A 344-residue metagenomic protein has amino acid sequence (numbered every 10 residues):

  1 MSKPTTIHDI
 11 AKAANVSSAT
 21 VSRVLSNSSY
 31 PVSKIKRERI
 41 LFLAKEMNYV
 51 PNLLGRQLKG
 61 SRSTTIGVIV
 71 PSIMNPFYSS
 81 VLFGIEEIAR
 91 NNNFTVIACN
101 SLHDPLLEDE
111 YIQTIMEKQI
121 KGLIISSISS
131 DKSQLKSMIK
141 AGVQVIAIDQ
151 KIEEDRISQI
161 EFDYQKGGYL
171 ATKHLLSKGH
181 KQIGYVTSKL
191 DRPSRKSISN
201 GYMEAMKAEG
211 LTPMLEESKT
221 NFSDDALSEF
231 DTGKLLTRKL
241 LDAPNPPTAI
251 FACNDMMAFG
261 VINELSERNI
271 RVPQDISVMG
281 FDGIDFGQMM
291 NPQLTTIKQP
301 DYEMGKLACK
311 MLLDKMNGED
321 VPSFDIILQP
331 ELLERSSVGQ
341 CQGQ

Functional and structural regions predicted by a protein language model:
M1-S63: N-terminal helix-turn-helix DNA-binding module of bacterial transcription factors
M1-T6, S61-K173, S177, L190-D191 (+1 more regions): Alpha-helical recognition/docking segments in bacterial nutrient-uptake and carbohydrate-utilization systems
T20-R23, L54-Q57, V81, T95 (+3 more regions): Residue-level recognition of specific faces of alpha-helices
K36, F77-V81, E108, Q134 (+3 more regions): Residues at alpha-helix caps and immediate loop-helix transition turns in enzyme cores, especially N- and C-cap
E46, E87-N92, K140-A147, K151-Q344: Bacterial carbohydrate/catabolite-sensing allosteric modules
E46-N52, L106, S127-I128, K234 (+1 more regions): Short gly/ser/thr-rich secondary-structure transition/capping motifs
